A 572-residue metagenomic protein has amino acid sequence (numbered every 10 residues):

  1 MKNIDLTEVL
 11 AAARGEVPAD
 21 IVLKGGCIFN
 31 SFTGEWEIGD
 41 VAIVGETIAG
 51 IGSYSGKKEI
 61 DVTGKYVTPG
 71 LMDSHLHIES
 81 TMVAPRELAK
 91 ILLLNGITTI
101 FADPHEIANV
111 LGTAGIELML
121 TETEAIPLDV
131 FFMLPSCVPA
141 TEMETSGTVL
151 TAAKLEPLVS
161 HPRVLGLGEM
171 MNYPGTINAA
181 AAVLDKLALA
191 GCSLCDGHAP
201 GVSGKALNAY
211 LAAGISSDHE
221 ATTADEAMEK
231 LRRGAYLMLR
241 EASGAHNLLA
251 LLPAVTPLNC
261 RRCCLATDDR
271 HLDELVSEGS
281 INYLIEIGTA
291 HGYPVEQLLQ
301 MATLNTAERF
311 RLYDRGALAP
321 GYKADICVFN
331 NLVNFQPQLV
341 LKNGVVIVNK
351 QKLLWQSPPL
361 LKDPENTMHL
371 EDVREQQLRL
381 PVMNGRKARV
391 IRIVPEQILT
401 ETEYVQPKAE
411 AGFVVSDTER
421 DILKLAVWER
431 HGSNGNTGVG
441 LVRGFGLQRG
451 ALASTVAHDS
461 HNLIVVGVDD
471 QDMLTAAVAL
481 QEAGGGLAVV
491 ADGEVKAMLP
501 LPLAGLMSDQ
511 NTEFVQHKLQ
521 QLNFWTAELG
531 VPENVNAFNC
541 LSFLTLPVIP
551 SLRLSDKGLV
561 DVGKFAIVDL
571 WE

Functional and structural regions predicted by a protein language model:
M1-V44, G52, L93-N95, V276-G292 (+1 more regions): Active-site microenvironment of metallo-dependent hydrolases
N3-A12, A89-L194, V495-L499: Divalent-metal coordination cores built from histidine and acidic residues
V17-G25, G52-A102: Replace "His-x-His-based motif
G26, E46, G64, H75 (+9 more regions): Divalent metal-coordination and catalytic microenvironments
T68-S74, A102-H105, M133, G168-M170 (+3 more regions): Active-site neighborhood of phospho(di)ester-bond hydrolases with catalytic His/Asp-centered motifs
D73-A84, P139-L150, S216: Active-site mouth loops of central-metabolism enzymes
P104-I107, P135-C137, N172, P200-G201 (+5 more regions): Short, ordered loop/turn segments at secondary-structure junctions
G115, V149-G168, N172-L239, A245-L265 (+1 more regions): Histidine/acidic residue-rich metal-binding segments in metalloenzymes
